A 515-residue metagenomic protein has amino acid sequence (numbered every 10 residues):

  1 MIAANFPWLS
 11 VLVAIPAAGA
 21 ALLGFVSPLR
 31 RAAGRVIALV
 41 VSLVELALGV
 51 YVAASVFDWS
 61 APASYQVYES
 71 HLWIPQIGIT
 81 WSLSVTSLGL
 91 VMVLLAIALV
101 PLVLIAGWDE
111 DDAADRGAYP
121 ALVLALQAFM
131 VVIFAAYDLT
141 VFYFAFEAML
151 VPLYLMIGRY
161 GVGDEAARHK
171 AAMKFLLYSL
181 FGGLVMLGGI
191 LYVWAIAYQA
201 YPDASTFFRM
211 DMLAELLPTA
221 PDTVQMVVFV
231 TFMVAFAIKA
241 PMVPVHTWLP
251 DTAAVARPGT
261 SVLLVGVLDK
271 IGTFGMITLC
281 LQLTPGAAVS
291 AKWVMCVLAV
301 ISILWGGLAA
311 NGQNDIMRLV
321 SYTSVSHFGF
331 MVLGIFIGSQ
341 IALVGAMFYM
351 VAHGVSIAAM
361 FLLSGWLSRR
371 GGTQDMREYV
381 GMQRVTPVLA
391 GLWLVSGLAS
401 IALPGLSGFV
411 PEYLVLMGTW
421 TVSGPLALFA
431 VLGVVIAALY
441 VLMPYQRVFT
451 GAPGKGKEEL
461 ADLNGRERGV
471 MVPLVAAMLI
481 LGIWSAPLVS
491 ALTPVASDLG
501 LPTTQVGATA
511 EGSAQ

Functional and structural regions predicted by a protein language model:
M1-A3, S84, V131-L139, D222-T223 (+3 more regions): Helix-coil boundary and interhelical linker segments in multi-pass alpha-helical membrane proteins
M1-W8, L22-A121, A204-F207, D211-E215 (+1 more regions): Transmembrane helix-loop-helix hairpins at membrane boundaries of multipass inner-membrane proteins
A4-I15, S87-A96, T140-P152, Q225-F236 (+2 more regions): Structural signature of hydrophobic alpha-helical transmembrane segments
S10-F25, L39-V52, V93-W108, L126-Q127 (+5 more regions): Central hydrophobic cores of alpha-helical transmembrane segments in multi-pass inner-membrane proteins across all
A20-R30, V100-D112, L155-A167, A240-A254 (+2 more regions): C-terminal ends of transmembrane helices
L29-R31, A118, L122-A125, F129-A220 (+2 more regions): Alpha-helical multi-pass transmembrane bundles of energy-transducing inner-membrane proteins
F57-T80, R168-A172, L184-H246, M276-V294 (+5 more regions): Juxtamembrane/interfacial segments at transmembrane-helix boundaries in multi-pass membrane proteins
V243, S356-L363, A427-L460: Predominantly late transmembrane helices and immediately cytosolic-facing juxtamembrane segments
